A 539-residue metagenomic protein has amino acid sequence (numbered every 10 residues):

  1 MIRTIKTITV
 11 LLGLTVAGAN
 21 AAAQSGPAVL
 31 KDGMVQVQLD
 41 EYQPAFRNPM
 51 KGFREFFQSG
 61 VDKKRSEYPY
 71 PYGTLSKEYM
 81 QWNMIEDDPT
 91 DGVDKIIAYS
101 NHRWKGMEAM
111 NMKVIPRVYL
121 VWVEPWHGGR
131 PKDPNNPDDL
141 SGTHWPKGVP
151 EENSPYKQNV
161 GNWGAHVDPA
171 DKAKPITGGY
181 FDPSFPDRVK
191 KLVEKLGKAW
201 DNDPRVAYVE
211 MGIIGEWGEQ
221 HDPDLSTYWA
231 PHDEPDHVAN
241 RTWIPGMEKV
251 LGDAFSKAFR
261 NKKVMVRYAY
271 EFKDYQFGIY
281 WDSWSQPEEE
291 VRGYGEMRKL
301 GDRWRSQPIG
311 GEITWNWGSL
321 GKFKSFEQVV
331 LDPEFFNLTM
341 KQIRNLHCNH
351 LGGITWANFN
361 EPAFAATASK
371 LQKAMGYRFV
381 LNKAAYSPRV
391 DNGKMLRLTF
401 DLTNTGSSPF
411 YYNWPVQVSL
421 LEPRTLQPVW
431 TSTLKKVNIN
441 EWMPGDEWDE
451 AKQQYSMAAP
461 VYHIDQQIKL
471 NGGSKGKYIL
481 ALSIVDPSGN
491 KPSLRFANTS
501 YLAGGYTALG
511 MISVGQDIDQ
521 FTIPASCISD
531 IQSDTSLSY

Functional and structural regions predicted by a protein language model:
K6-A17: Bacterial N-terminal signal peptides
A19-S25: Boundary at the C-terminal end of the N-terminal hydrophobic targeting segment
G26-K64, E108-M112, Y208-A357: Catalytic-core regions of glycoside hydrolase
S66-D168, R188, I244-N261: Aromatic-lined substrate-binding rim segments of carbohydrate-active enzymes
S76, L196, V209, F400 (+1 more regions): Conserved, mostly hydrophobic/aromatic
S154-F185, L192-H237: Active-site groove signature of glycoside hydrolases
L346-R378: A eukaryote-biased signal for short, well-structured alpha-helical docking elements
K373-Y539: Extracellular/luminal regions of secreted and cell-surface proteins that mediate adhesion/ECM remodeling
